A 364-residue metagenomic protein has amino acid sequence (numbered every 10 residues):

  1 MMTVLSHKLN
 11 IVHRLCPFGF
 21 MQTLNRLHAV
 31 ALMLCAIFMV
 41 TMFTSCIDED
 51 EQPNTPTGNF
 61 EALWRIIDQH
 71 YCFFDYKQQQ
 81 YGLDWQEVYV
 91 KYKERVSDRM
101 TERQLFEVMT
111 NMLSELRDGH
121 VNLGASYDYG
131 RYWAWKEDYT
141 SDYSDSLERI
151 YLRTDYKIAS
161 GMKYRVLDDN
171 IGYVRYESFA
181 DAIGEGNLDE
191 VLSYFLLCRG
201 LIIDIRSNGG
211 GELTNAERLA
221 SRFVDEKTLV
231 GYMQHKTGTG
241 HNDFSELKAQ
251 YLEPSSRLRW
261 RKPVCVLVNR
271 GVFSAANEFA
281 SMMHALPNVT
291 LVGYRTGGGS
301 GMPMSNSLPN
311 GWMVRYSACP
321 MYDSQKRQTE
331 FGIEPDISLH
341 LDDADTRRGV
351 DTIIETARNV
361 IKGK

Functional and structural regions predicted by a protein language model:
M1-P53: Bacterial Sec-dependent N-terminal signal peptides
S45-H235, N242-K248, M313: Flexible, low-complexity junctional segments that flank or bridge functional domains
R175-F179, D204-N208, M233-K236, V266-G271 (+2 more regions): Active-site-proximal beta-strand/loop segments in catalytic clefts of secreted hydrolases
C198-I202, R259-C265, A285-P287: Short, surface-exposed connector motifs at secondary-structure boundaries
E212-P263, G301-S305, A318, Y322 (+1 more regions): Gly/Ser/Thr-rich loop/hinge elements
A276-Y294: Cyclophilin-type peptidyl-prolyl cis-trans isomerase
P335-K364: Low-complexity, Gly/Ser/Thr/Pro-rich intrinsically disordered linker/tail segments
